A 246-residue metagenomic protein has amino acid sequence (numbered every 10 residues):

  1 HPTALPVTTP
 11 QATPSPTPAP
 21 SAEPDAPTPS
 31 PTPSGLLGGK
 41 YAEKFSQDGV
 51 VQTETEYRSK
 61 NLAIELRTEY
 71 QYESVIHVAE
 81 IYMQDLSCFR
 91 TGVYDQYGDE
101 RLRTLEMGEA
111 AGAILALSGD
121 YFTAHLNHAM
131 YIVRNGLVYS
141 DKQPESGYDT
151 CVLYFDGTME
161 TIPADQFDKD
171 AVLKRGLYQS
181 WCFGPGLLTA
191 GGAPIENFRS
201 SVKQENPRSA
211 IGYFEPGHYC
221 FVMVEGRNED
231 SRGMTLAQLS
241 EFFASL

Functional and structural regions predicted by a protein language model:
H1-P10, P14, A19-P144, E160: Zymogen propeptides
P29, S245-L246: Pepsin/retropepsin-fold aspartyl endopeptidases
T53-T55, S118, F122-S201: Active-site-adjacent helix-turn-beta-strand microarchitecture at beta-sheet edges that either contains or buttresses
E73-V78, Y148-D149, E205-A210: Short glycine-rich loop/turn motifs
V93-D99, D165-D170, V224-N228: Short, solvent-exposed aromatic-acidic interface loops
E100-R101, D170-G176, D230-A237: A short, polar/proline- and glycine-enriched secondary-structure boundary/capping micro-motif
I114-S118, V152, G212, C220-V222: Structural recognition of the beta-strand scaffold that forms the well-ordered cores of secreted hydrolase catalytic
G191-S245: Domain-core and long-helix interface of multi-subunit machines
